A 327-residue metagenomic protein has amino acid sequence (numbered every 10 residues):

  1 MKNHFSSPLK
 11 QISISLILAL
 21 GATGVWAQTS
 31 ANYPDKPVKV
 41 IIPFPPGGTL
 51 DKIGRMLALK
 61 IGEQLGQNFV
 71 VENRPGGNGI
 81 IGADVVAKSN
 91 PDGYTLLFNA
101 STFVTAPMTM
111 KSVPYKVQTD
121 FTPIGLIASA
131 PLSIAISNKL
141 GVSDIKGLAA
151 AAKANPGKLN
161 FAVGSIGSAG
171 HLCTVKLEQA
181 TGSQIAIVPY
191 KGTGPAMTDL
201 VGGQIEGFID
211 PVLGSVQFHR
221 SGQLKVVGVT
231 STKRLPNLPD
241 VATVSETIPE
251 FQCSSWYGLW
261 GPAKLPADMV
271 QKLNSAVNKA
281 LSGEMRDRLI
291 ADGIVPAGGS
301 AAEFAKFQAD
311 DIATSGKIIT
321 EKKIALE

Functional and structural regions predicted by a protein language model:
M1-D35, E327: Short, low-complexity disordered leader/linker segments with a strong preference for bacterial N-terminal type II
A27-T119, K158, I166, G182-G207 (+4 more regions): N-terminal (or domain-start) structured segment
D35-P37, R220, D240, A267-E327: An extracytoplasmic/periplasmic, membrane-proximal ligand-sensing/linker region
V38-V40, G47, G54, V71 (+13 more regions): Residue-level signal for nonpolar/aromatic packing positions in well-ordered secondary structure
K52, M56, K60, I81 (+15 more regions): Extracytoplasmic/secreted proteins, especially bacterial periplasmic and envelope-associated proteins
K88-Y94, M108-P195, V244, P249 (+1 more regions): Hinge/capping helix and adjacent helix->loop/strand transition within the periplasmic-binding protein
F103-S112, E178-A180, G207-D240: A ligand-binding cleft/hinge motif common to bilobed small-molecule-binding domains
